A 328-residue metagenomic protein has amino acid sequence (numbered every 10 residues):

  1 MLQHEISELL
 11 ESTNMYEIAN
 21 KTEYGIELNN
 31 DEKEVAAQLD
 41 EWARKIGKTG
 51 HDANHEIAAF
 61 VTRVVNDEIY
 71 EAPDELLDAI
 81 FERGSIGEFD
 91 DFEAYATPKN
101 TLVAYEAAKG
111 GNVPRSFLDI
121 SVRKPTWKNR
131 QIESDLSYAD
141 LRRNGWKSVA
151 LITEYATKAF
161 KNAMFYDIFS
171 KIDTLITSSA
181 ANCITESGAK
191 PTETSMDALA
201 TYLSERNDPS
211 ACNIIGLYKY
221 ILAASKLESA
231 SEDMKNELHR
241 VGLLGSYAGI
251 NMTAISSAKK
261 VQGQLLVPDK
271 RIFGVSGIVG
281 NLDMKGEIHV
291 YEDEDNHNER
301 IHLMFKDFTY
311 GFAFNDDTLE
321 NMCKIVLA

Functional and structural regions predicted by a protein language model:
M1-G50: N-terminal alpha-helical "arm" segments
E8, L28, E32, I46-N54 (+5 more regions): Intrinsic-disorder-associated interaction segments
E32, D40-I46, E228-A328: Sequence/fold signature of self-assembling virion shell proteins
G50-R130: Assembly/oligomerization interface modules of large self-assembling protein complexes
V103-K161, N315-D317, L327-A328: Internal, hydrophobic cores of structured domains that mediate oligomerization or house catalytic pockets within large
N129-R206: Alpha-helical scaffold segments that mediate packing/assembly in large oligomeric complexes
T177-A248: Extended, solvent-exposed, turn-rich assembly/linker loops in the middle of proteins
